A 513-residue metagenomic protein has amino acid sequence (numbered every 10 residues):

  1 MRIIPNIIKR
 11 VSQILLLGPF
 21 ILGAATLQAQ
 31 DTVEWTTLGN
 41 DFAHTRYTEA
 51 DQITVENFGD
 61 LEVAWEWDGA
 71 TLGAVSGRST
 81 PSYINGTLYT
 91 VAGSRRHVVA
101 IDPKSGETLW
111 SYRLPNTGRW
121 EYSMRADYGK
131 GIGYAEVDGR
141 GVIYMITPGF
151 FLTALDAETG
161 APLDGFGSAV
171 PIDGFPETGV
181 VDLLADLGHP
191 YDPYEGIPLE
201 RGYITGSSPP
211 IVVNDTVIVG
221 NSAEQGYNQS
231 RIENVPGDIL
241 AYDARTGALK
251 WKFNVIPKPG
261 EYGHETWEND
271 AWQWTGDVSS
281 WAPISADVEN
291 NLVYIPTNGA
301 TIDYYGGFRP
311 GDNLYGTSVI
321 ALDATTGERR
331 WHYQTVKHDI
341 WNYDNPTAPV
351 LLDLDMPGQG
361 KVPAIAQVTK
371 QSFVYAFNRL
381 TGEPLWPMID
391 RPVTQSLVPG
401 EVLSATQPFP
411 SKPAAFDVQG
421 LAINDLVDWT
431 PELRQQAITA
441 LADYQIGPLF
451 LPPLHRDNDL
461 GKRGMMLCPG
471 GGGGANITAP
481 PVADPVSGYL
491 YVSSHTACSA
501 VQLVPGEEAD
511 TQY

Functional and structural regions predicted by a protein language model:
M1-R10: N-terminal secretory signal peptides that target proteins for export/translocation
V11-G23: Bacterial N-terminal signal peptides
A24-A29: Boundary at the C-terminal end of the N-terminal hydrophobic targeting segment
Q30-A70: Mature N-terminal segment immediately following signal peptide/propeptide cleavage in secreted/periplasmic
Q30-D31, L490, H495-V501, D510: Soluble, non-transmembrane domains of envelope/secretory-pathway proteins that act on or interact with carbohydrate
W35-G39, A74-H97, S123-F151, G202-Q229 (+7 more regions): Repeat-blade elements of multi-bladed beta-propeller folds
E56-A70, V98-Y122, D138, L152-E200 (+7 more regions): Extracytoplasmic/lumenal domain signature
Q407, S411-A497: Long, low-complexity segments enriched in small/aliphatic residues
